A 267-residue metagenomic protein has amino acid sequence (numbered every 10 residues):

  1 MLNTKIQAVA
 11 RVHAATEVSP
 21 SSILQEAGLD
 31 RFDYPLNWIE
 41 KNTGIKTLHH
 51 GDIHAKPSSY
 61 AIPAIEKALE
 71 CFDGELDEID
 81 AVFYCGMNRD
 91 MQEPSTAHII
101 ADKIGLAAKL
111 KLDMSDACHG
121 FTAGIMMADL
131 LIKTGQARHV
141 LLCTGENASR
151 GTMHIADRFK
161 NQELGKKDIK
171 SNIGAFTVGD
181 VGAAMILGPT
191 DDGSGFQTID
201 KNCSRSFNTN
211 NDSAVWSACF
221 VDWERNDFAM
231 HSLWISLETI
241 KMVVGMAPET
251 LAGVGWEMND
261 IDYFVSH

Functional and structural regions predicted by a protein language model:
M1-I53, L164-L237, G245-P248: Condensing-enzyme catalytic core mediating Claisen C-C bond formation in acyl metabolism
K5, A81, R138-L142: Short glycine-aspartate micro-motif
R11, G44, E70, G74 (+7 more regions): Generic secondary-structure signature for well-ordered alpha-helical cores
V12, N88-R89, E146-N147: Short glycine-rich anion-binding loops that position phosphate/pyrophosphate groups of nucleotides and phosphorylated
Y34-W38, A55-F72, E238-G253: Short, well-ordered amphipathic alpha-helical segments that serve as non-catalytic structural scaffolds within diverse
I53-D113, E257-H267: Conserved beta-ketoacyl condensing-enzyme motif
E70-L76, Q92-P94, H98-N226: Acyl-thioester C-C bond-transforming condensing/cleaving domain
